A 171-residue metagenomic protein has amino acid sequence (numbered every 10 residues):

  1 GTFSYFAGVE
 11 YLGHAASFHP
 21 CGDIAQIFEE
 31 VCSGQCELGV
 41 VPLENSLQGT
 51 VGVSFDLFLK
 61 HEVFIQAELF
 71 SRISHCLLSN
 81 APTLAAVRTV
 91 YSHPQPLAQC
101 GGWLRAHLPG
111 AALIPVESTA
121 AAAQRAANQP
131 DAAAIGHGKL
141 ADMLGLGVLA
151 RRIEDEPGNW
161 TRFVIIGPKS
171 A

Functional and structural regions predicted by a protein language model:
G1-A171: Domain-level signature for soluble enzymes in the chorismate/prephenate branch of the shikimate pathway
